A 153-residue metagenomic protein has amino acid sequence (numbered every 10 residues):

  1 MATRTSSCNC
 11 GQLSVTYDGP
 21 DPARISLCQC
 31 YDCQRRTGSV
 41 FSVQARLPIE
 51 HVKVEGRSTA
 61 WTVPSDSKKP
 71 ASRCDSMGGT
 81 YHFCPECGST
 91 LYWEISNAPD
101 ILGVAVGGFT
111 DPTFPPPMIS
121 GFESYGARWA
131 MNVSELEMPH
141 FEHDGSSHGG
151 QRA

Functional and structural regions predicted by a protein language model:
M1-S7, Q12-A153: A short Gly-Trp-Pro
